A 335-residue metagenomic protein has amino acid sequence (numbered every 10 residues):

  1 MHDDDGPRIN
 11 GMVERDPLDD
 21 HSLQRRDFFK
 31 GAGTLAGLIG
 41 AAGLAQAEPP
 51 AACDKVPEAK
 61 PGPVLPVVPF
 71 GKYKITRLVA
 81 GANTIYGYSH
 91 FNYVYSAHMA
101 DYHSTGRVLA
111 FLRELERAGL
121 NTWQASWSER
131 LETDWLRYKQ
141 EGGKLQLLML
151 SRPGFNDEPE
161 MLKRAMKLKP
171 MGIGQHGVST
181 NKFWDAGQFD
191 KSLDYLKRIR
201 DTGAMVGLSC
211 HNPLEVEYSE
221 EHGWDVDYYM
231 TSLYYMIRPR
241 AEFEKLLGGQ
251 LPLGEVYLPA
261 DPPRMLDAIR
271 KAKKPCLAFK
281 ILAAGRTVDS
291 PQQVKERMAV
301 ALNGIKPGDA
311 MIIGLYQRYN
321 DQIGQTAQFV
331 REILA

Functional and structural regions predicted by a protein language model:
M1-L23: N-terminal secretory signal peptides
N10, P153-D157, V178-A335: Beta/alpha (TIM)-barrel catalytic core signal, keyed to glycine-rich beta->alpha loops juxtaposed to Asp/Glu that bind
S22-D27, L38-V56: N-terminal twin-arginine translocation
P61-R77, P159-K167, V216-D225, P262-R270: Short amphipathic alpha-helices and their capping/turn segments at secondary-structure boundaries
K74-A97, L277, A283: N-terminal small/glycine-rich loop or linker at the start of catalytic domains across soluble metabolic enzymes
T76-R77, G119-T122, G143-L147, K169-M171 (+4 more regions): Short, well-ordered coil/turn segments that N-cap beta-strands
Y95-L112: Short catalytic helix/loop segments, enriched in acidic residues and glycine and frequently bearing histidine
L112, E116-A186: Active-site beta->alpha loop and helix N-cap motifs at the rims of alpha/beta catalytic domains
